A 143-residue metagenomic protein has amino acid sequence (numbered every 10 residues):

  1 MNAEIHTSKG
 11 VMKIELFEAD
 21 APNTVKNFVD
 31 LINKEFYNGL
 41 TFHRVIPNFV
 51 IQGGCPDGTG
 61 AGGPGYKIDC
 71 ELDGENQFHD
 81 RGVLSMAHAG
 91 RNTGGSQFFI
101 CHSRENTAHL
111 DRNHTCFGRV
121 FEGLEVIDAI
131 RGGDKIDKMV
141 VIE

Functional and structural regions predicted by a protein language model:
M1-E143: Cyclophilin-like peptidyl-prolyl cis-trans isomerases
